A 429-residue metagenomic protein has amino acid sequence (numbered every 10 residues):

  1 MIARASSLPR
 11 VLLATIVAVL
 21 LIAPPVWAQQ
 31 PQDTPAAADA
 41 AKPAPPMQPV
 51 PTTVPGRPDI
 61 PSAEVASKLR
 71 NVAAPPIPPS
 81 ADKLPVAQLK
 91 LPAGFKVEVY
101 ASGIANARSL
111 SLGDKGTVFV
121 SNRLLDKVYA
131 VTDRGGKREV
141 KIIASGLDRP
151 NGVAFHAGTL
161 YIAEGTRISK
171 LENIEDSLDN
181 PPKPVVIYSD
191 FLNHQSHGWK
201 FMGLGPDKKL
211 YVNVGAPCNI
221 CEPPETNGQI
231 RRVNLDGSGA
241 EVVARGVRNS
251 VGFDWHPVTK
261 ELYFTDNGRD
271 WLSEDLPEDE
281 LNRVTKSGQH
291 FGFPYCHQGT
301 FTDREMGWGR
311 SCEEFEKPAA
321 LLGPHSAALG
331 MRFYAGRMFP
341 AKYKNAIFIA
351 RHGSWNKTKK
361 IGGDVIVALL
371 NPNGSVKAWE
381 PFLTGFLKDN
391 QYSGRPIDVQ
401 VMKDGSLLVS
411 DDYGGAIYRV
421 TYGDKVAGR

Functional and structural regions predicted by a protein language model:
K42-P92, W199, A216-I220, V233-S238 (+5 more regions): Beta-propeller domain segments
Y100-I104, K141-G146, I187-H194, V242-G246 (+2 more regions): Surface loop/turn motifs at the tips and blade-to-blade linkers of beta-strand repeat domains
N106, L124, E139, G146-R149 (+9 more regions): Beta-rich catalytic cores
T117-V120, T159-I162, K209-N213, E261-T265 (+3 more regions): Conserved beta-propeller blade signature
N122-R123, G165-R167, N173, G215-P217 (+4 more regions): Short loop/turn segments immediately following the C-termini of beta-strands
K127-A130, R167-S169, Q229-R231, E280 (+2 more regions): A short loop-to-beta-strand structural motif that recurs across blades of beta-propeller domains
V140, R149, A154, T166-G205 (+3 more regions): Asp-box/WD-like beta-propeller blade repeats and closely related beta-sheet repeat scaffolds
